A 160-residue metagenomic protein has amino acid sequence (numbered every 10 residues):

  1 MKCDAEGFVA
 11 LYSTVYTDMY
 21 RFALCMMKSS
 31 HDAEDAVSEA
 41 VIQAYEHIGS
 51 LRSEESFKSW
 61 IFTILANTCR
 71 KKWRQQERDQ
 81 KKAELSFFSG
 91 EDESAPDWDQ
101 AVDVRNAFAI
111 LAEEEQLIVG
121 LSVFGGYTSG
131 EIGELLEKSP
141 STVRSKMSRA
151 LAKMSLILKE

Functional and structural regions predicted by a protein language model:
M1-R21, C25, Q116: A short, charge-rich alpha-helical start-of-domain segment used by transcription regulators
K2, E39-S56, Q75-Q76: Sigma70-family region 2
K2-V9, L85, E134-L135, L151-E160: C-terminal edge and immediately downstream basic/flexible tail or linker adjoining helix-turn-helix-like DNA-binding
T17, G49-T63, P140: Short, aromatic/basic-enriched loop-to-helix "N-cap" motif that marks the start of an alpha-helix at regulatory
R21, D35-I42, E55-N67: Structural recognition of an alpha-helix C-terminal capping motif at a helix-to-coil junction
G49-R52, T63-E84: Arg/Lys-rich amphipathic alpha helix in sigma70-family domain 2
K71, D79-N106, T128-S129: Internal acidic/polar
A109-L117, G125-T142, K153-L156: Helix-turn-helix DNA-binding module
